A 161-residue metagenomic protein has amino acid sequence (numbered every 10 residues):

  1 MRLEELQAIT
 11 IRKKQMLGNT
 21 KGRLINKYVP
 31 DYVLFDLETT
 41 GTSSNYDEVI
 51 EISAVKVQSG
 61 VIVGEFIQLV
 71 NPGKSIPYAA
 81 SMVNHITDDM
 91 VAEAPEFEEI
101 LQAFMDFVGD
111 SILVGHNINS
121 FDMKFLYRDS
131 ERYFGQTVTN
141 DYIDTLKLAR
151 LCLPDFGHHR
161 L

Functional and structural regions predicted by a protein language model:
R2-N140, P154-L161: Conserved non-catalytic scaffold segment of RNase H-like nuclease domains
T139-A149: A short, structured active-site edge motif that brings together acidic residues
